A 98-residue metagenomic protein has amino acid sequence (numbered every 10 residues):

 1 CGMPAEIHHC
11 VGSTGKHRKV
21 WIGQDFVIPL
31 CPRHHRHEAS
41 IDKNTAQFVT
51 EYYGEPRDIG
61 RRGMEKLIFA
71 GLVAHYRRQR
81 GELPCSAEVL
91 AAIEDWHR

Functional and structural regions predicted by a protein language model:
C1-H8, R33: Short cysteine-rich loop/turn motifs with clustered Cys
T14-I28, R36-R98: Polybasic, low-complexity binding patches
